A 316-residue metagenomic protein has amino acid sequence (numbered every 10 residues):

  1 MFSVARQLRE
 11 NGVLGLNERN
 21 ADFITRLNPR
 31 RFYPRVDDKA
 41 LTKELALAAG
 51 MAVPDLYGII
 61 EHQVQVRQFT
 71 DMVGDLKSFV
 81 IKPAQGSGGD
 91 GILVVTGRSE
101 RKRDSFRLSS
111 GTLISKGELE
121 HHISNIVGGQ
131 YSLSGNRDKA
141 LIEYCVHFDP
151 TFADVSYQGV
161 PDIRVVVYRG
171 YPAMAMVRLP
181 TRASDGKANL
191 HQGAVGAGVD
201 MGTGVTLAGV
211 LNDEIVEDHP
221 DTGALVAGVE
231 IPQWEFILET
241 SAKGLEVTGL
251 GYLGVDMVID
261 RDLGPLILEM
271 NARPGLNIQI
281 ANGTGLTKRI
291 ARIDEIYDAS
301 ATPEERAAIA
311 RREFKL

Functional and structural regions predicted by a protein language model:
M1-A48, E61-R67, R169, E230 (+3 more regions): ATP-binding N-terminal substructure of ATP-dependent carboxylate-amine bond-forming enzymes
D22, L27, Y33-D162, R169: Active-site nucleotide/adenylate-binding loops and adjacent lid/helix of ATP-dependent enzymes
V80-I81, L93, D162-L179, G186-L190 (+2 more regions): Beta-strand scaffold of nucleotide-dependent catalytic cores
S87-G91, K102-R103, M174-A175, A183-S184 (+1 more regions): Short catalytic/ligand-binding loop motif for oxyanion handling, primarily in non-cytosolic enzymes, centered on
T96-R101, V167-Y171, M201-T203, R261-L263: Short acidic-glycine loop/turn motifs at beta-strand connectors
V127-Q158, R182-D260: A long amphipathic alpha-helix within ATP-dependent nucleotide-binding catalytic cores
T181-A183, N189-H191, G196-V205, G209 (+1 more regions): Active-site "cap" helix and flanking loop/linker of ATP-utilizing ligase/carboxylase catalytic domains
D218-F236, E246, I259-L316: C-terminal active-site "lid" helix and adjoining low-complexity regulatory extension at the edge of ATP-using catalytic
